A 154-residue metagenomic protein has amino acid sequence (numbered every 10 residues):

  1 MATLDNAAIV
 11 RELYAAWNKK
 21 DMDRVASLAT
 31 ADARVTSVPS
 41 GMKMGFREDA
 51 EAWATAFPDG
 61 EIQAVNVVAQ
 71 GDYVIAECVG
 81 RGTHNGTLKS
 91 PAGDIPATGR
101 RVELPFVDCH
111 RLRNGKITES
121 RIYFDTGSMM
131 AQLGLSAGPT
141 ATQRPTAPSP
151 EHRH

Functional and structural regions predicted by a protein language model:
M1-H154: C-terminal and inter-domain tail/linker signature
